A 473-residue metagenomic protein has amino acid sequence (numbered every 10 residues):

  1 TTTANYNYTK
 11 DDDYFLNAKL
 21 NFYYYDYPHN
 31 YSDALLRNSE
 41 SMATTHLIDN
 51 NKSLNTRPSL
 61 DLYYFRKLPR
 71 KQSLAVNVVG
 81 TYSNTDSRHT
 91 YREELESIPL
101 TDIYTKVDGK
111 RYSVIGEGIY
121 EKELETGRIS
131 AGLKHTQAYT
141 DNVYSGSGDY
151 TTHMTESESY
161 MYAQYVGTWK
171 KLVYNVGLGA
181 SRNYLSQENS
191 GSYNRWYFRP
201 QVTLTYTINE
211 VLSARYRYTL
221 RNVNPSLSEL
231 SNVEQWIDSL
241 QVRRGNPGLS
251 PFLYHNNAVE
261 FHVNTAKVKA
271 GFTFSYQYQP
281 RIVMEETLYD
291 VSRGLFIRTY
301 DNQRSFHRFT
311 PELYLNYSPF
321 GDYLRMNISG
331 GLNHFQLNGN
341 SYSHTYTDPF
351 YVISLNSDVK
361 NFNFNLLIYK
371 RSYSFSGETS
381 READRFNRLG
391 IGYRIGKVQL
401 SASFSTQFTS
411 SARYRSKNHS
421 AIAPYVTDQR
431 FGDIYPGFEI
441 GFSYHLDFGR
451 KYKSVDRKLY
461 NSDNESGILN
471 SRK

Functional and structural regions predicted by a protein language model:
T1-T265, K269-G390, V398-K473: Primarily recognizes Gram-negative and organellar outer-membrane beta-barrels
